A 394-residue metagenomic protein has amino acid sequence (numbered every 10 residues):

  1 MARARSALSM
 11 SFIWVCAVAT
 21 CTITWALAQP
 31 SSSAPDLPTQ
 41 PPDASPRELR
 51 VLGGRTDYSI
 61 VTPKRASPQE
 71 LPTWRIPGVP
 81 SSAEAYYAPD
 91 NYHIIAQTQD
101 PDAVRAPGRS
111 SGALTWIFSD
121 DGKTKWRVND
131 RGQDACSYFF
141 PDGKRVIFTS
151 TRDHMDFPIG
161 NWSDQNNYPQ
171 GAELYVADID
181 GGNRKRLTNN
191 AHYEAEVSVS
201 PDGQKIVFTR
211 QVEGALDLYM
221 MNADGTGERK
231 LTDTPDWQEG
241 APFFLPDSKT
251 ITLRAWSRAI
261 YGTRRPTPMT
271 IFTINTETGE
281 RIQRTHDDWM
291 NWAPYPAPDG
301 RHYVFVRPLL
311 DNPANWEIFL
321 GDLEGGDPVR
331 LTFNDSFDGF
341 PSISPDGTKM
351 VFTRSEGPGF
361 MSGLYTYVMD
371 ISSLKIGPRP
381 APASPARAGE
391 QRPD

Functional and structural regions predicted by a protein language model:
M1-S9: N-terminal secretory signal peptides that target proteins for export/translocation
S11-W25: Bacterial N-terminal signal peptides
A26-A28, S33: Boundary at the C-terminal end of the N-terminal hydrophobic targeting segment
L37-A44, R50-S81, I117-Q133, I179-Y193 (+4 more regions): Multi-bladed beta-propeller domains
G53-D57, G78-P80, Q97-T115, N129-D134 (+9 more regions): A flexible loop/linker signature enriched in serine peptidases of the S9 family
P89-D90, P141-D142, P201-D202, P246-D247 (+2 more regions): Residue-level detector of Asp-centered blade-edge/turn motifs that repeat once per structural unit in beta-propeller
